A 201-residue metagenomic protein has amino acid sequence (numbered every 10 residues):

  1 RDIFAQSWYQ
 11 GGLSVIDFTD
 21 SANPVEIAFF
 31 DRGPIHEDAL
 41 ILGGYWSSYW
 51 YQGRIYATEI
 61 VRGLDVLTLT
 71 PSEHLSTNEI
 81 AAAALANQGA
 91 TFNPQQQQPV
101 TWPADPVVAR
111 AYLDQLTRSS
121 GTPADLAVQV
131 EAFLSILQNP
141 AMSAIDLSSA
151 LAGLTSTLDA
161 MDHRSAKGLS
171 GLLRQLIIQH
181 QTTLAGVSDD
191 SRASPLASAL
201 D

Functional and structural regions predicted by a protein language model:
R1-S119, A132: Feature marking well-ordered beta-strand scaffolds used for ligand recognition
E79-D201: Soluble extracellular-acting proteins and domains
